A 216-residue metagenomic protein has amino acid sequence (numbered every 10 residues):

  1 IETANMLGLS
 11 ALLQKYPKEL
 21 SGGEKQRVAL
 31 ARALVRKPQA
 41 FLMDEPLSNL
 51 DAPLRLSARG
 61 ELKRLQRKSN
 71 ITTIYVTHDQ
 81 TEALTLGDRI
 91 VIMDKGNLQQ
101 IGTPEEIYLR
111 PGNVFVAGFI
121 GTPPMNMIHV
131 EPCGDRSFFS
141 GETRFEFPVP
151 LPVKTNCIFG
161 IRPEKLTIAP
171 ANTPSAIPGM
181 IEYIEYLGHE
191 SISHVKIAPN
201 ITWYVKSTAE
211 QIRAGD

Functional and structural regions predicted by a protein language model:
I1-F115: ABC ATPase nucleotide-binding domains
E2, L84, V91-D94, Q100 (+5 more regions): A generic structural signal for ordered secondary structure
S21-G22, K95, I101, I120 (+4 more regions): Short glycine-rich loop/turn motifs that provide flexible caps or phosphate-binding loops at active sites
K25-Q26, L34-R36, Q99, E105 (+5 more regions): Short, flexible micro-motifs
A52, F115-V116, Y183, T208: Glycine-rich, flexible loop/turn motifs
L109-P132, G160: C-terminal boundary and immediately downstream tail of ABC-type ATPase nucleotide-binding domains
P123-M127, D135-D216: Non-catalytic connector elements of ABC transporters
